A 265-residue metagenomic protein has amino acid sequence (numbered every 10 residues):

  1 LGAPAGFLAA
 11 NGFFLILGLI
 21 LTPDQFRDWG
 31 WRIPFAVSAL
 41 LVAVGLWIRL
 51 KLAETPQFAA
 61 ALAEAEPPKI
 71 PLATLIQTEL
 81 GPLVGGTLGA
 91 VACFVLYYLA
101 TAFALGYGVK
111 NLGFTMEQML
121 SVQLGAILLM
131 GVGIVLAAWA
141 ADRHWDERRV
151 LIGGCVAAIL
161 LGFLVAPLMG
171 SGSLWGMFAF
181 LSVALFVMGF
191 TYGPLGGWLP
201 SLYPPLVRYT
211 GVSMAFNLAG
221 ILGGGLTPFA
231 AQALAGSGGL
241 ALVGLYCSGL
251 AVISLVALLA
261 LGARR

Functional and structural regions predicted by a protein language model:
L1-G18, L41, F216-T227: Glycine-rich segments within core transmembrane alpha-helices of 12-TM secondary carriers
L19-A36, A230-L250: A membrane-interface helix-boundary motif in multi-pass transporters
G45-L50, G249-R265: Multi-pass alpha-helical transporter architecture, strongest for 12-TM Major Facilitator/SLC carriers used
L80-M130, G223-T227: Extracytoplasmic gate region of multi-pass secondary transporters
I134-D146: Helix-to-loop junctions at the C-terminal end of transmembrane segments in multipass secondary transporters
R143-V156: Cytoplasmic membrane-interface "Motif A"-like loop-to-helix N-cap segments of 12-TM Major Facilitator Superfamily
V156-S171: C-terminal ends and interior cores of transmembrane alpha-helices in multi-pass membrane transporters/permeases
P205-S237: A late C-terminal transmembrane helix in Major Facilitator Superfamily
